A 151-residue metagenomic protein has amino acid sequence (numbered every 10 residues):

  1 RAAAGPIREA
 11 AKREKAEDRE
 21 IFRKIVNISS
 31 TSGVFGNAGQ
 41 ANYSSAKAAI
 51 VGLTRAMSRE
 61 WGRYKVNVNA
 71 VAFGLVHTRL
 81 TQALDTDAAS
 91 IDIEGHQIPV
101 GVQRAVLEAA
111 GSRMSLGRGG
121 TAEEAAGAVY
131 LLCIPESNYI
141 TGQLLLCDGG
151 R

Functional and structural regions predicted by a protein language model:
R1-E20, S58-R59, R63, I134: Amphipathic alpha-helical dimer-interface segment in Rossmann-like NAD(P)H-dependent oxidoreductases
S30: Residue(s) in the substrate-gating loop at a strand-loop-helix junction that position the organic substrate next
F35-A41, R63-Y64, G117, P135: Active-site loop immediately N-terminal to the catalytic Tyr-X3-Lys motif of short-chain dehydrogenase/reductase
A46, T54: Active-site helix of classical SDR
G62, N67, I140-G142: Short, small/polar-rich loop/turn modules that mediate ligand/substrate recognition or access, typified
N69, F73-G74, T78-R79, Q143 (+1 more regions): Proline-glycine-enriched beta-turn/loop adjacent to the NAD(P) cofactor-binding site in Rossmann-like oxidoreductases
A70, I93-E136, I140, G149: C-terminal helical subdomain
A72-A83, D87, I91-G95: Short, flexible catalytic-loop segment of classical short-chain dehydrogenase/reductase
